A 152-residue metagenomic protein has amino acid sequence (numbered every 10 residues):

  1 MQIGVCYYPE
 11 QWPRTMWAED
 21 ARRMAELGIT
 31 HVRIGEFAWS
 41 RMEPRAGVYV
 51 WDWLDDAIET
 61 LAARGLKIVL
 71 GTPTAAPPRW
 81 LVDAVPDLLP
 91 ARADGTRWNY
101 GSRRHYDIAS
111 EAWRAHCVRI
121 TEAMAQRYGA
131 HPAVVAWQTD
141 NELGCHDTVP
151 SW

Functional and structural regions predicted by a protein language model:
M1-M16, R22-R23, L27-T30: An acidic-aromatic substrate-binding cleft motif
Q2-G4, H31, K67-V69, A133-Q138: Structural preference for beta-strand elements that scaffold enzyme active sites
I3-R14, G35-W53, N99-V118, A125 (+1 more regions): The substrate-binding groove and active-site-proximal loops of carbohydrate-active enzymes, especially glycoside
A18-W98, E122-A125: Aromatic-lined substrate-binding rim segments of carbohydrate-active enzymes
E59, A63-G65, P77-W152: Active-site region of glycoside hydrolase catalytic domains
